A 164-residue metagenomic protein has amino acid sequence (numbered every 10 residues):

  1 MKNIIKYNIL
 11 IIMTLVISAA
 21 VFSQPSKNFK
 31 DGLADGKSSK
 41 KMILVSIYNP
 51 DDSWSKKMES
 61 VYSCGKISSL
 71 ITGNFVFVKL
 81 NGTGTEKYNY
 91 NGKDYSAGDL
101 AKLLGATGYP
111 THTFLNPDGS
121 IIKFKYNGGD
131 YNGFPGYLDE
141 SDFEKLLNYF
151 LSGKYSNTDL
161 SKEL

Functional and structural regions predicted by a protein language model:
M1-P25: Bacterial Sec-dependent N-terminal signal peptides
P25-M42: A short beta-strand-turn-helix
P25-S26, I67-Y95: Thiol-based oxidoreductase modules, predominantly thioredoxin-like and allied folds used for disulfide exchange
K37-S38, S69-T72, L104-G108: Extracellular/periplasmic catalytic domains that process cell-envelope and extracellular macromolecules
S39-S53, F77: Short active-site neighborhood of thiol/selenol oxidoreductases, capturing the structured segment around
N49-W54, V61, G82-K87, G119-I121: Solvent-exposed loop/turn segments at secondary-structure junctions within structured extracellular/periplasmic domains
W54-T72: Typically the conserved alpha-helix immediately C-terminal to a functionally engaged Cys/Sec in thioredoxin-like
K102-Y155: Non-catalytic, surface beta->alpha helical segment in thiol-disulfide oxidoreductase systems
